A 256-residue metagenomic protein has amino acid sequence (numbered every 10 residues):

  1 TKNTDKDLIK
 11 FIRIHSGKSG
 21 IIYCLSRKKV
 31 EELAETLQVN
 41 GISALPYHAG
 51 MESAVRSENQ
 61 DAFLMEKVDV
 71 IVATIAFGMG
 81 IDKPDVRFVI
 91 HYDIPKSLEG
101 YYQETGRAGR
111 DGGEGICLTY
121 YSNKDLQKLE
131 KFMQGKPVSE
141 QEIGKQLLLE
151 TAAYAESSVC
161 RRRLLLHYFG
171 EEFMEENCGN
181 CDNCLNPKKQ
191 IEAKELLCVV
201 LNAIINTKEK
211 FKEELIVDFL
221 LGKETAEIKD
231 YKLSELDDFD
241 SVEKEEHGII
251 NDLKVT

Functional and structural regions predicted by a protein language model:
T1-V138, Q146, M174, D182: Helicase motor core with emphasis on the C-terminal RecA-like subdomain
I12, F63, A155, I204-K208: Short helix-to-turn junction characteristic of helix-turn-helix DNA-binding domains, especially the helix
S16, S158, E209: Flexible coil/turn residues that form the inter-helical turn or adjacent wing/linker of helix-turn-helix
Y120-N123, Y168-E172, F219-K223: Short acidic/histidine-centered micro-motifs embedded in hydrophobic/aromatic stretches that mark compact functional
I143-G144, M174-T256: Accessory DNA-binding and partner-docking regions appended to nucleic-acid-acting proteins, especially the terminal
L147-E172, N180: C-terminal accessory regions
